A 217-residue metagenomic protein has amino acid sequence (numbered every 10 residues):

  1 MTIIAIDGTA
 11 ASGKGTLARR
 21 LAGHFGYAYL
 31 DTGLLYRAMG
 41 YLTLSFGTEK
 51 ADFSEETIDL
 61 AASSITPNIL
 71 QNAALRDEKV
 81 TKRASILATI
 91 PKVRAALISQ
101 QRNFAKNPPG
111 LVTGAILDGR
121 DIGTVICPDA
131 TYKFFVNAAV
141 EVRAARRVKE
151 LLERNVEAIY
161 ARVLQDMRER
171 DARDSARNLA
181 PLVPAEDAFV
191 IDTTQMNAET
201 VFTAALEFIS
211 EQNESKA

Functional and structural regions predicted by a protein language model:
I6: Hydrophobic anchor at the beta1->P-loop junction of P-loop NTPases
T9: P-loop (Walker A) phosphate-binding loop of NTP-binding proteins
S12: ATP-binding Walker
G15: Walker A/P-loop
G23-D31, T48: Post-Walker A helix-loop "phosphate-sensing" segment adjacent to the P-loop in P-loop NTPases
L35-T113, T124, E141-A145, E153 (+3 more regions): ATP-dependent small-molecule kinase phosphotransfer cores that center on conserved nucleotide phosphate-binding segments
Y132, V183-A198: Phosphate-binding beta-loop-alpha motif at adenosine-nucleotide cofactor sites
